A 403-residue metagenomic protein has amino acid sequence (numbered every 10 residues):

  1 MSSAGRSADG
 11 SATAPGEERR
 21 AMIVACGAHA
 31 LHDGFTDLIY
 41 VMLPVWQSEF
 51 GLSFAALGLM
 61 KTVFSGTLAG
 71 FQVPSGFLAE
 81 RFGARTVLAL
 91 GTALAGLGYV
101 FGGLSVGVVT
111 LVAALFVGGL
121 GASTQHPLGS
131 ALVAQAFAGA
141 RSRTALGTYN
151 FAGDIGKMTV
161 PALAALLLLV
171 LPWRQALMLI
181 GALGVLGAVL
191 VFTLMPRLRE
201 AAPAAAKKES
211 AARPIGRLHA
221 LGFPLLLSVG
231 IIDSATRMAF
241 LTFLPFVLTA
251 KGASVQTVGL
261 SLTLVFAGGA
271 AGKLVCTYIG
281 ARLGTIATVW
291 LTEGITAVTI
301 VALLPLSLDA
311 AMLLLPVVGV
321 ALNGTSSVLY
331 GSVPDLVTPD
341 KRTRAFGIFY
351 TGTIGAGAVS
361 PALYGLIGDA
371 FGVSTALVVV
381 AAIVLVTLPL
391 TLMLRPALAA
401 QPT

Functional and structural regions predicted by a protein language model:
I39-Y40, L221-A270: Extracytoplasmic gate region of multi-pass secondary transporters
W46-Q47, L78-A79, L166-L171, L248-T249 (+2 more regions): Interfacial helix-cap and linker-helix signal at transmembrane-aqueous boundaries of multi-pass secondary transporters
G51, G83, L104-V109, G284 (+1 more regions): Helix-breaking motifs and short loop linkers at transmembrane-helix boundaries and internal kinks in secondary membrane
F71-G83, G272-G284, G368-D369: Helix-to-loop junctions at the C-terminal end of transmembrane segments in multipass secondary transporters
T86-V100, A287-V301: Structural signature of the two symmetry-related core transmembrane helices
A114-G153: Cytoplasmic helix-loop-helix junction between adjacent transmembrane helices in 12-TM secondary transporters
Y149-P196: Helix-loop-helix hairpin linking two adjacent transmembrane segments in secondary transporters
D340-F371: A late C-terminal transmembrane helix in Major Facilitator Superfamily
